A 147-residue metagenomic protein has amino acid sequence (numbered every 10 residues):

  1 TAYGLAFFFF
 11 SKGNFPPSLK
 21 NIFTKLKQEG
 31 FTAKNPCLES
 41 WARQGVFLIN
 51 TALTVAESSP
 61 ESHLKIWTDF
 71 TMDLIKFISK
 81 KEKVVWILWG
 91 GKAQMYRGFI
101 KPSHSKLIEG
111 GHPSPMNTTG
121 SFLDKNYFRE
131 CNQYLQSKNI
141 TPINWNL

Functional and structural regions predicted by a protein language model:
T1-V85, K92-P102, K106-E109, P115-T118 (+2 more regions): A polyanion-binding, active-site-adjacent surface
F122: C-terminal substrate-binding/active-site "lid" region of AdoMet-derived donor-dependent transferases
